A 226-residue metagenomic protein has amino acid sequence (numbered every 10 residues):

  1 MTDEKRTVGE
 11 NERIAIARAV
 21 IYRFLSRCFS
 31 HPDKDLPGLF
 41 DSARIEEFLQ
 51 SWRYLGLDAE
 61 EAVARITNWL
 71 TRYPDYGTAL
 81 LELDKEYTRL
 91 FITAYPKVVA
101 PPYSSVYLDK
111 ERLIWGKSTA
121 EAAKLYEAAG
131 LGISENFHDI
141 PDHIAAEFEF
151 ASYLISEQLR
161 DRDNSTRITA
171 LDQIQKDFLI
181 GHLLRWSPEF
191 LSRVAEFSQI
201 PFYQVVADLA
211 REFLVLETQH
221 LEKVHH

Functional and structural regions predicted by a protein language model:
M1-H226: Charged, alpha-helix-forming regions
